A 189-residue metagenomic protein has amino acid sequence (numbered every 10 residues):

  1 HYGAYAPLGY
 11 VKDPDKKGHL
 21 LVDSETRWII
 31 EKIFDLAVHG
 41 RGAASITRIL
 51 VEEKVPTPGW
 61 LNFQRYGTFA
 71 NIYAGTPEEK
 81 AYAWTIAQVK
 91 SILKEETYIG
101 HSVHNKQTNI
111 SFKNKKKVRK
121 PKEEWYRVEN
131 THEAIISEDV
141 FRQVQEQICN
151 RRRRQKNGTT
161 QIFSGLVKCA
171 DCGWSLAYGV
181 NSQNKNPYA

Functional and structural regions predicted by a protein language model:
H1-A189: Conserved catalytic breakage-reunion loop centered on the nucleophilic residue
